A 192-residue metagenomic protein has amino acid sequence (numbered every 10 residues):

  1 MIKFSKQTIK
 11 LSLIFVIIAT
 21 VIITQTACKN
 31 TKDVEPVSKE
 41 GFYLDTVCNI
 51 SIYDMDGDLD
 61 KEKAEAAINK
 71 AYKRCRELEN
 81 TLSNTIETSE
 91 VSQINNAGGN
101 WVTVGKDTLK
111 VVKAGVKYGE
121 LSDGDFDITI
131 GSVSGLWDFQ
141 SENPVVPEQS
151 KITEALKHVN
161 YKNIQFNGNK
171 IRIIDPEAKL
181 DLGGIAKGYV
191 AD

Functional and structural regions predicted by a protein language model:
I2-L180: A contiguous, well-ordered beta/alpha segment that forms the leading edge of an enzyme domain
G184-D192: Cysteine-centered nucleophilic/redox motifs
